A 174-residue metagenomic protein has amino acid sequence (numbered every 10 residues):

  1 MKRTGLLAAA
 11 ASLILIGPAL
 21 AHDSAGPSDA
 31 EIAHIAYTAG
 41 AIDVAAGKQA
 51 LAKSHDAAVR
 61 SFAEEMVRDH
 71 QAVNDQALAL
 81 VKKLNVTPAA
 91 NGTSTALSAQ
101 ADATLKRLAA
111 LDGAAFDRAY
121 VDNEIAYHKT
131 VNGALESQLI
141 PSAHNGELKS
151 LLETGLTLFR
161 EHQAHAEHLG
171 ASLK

Functional and structural regions predicted by a protein language model:
K2-A8, L15-K174: His/Met- and acidic-residue-enriched segments that coordinate or traffic transition-metal cofactors and support
